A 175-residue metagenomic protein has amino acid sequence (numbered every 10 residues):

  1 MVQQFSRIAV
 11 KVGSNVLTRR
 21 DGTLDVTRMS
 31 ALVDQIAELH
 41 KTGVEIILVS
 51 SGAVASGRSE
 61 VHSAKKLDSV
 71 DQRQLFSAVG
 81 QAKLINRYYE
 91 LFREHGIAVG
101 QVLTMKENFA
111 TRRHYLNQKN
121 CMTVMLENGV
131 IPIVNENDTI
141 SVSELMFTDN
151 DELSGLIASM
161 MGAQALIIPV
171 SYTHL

Functional and structural regions predicted by a protein language model:
M1-I47: N-terminal glycine-/serine-/threonine-rich phosphate-binding loop
K11-G13, V49-S51, L103-M105, I133-N135 (+1 more regions): Short beta-strand segments
R20-G22, G57-H62, R112-Y115, S143-F147: Short acidic, glycine/serine/threonine-rich loops at helix termini
A53-V70: Glycine-rich loop at the start of a catalytic domain that most often binds anionic cofactors/ligands
K66-S141: Ligand-binding beta-strand-loop-alpha-helix segment within the catalytic cores of soluble metabolic enzymes
N117, M146-M160: Active-site glycine-rich loop that binds ribose-phosphate moieties when present
T173-H174: Conserved small/polar residues in nucleotide/adenosyl-binding loops
